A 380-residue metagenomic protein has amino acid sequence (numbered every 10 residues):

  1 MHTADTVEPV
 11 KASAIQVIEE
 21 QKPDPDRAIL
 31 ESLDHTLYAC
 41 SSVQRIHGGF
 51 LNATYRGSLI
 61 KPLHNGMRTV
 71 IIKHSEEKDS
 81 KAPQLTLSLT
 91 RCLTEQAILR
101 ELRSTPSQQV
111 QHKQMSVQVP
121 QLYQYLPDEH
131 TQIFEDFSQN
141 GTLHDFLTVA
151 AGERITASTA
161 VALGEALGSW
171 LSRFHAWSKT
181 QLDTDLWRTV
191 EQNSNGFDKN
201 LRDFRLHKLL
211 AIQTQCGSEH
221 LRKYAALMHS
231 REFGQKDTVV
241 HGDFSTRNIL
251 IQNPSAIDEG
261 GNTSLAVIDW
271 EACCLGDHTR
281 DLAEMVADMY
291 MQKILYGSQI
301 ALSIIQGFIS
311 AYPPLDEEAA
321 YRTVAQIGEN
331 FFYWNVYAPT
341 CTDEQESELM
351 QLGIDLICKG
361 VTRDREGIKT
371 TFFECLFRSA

Functional and structural regions predicted by a protein language model:
M1-H130, Q252-L265, F377-A380: Conserved NTP-binding catalytic cores of kinases and kinase-like/nucleotidyltransferase enzymes across multiple kinase
D5, P9, S169-S230, I354 (+1 more regions): Active-site catalytic-loop/activation-segment of kinase and kinase-like phosphoryl-transfer enzymes
A82-Q84, R91, V239, Q252-Q306: Active-site Asp-x-Gly
A97, T279-D316, E329-L356: Active-site activation/catalytic loop segments of kinase-like enzymes and analogous catalytic loops in related
E101-L102, N140-W187: Conserved kinase catalytic-core helix
E129-G141: Conserved short submotifs of the Hanks-type protein kinase catalytic core that shape the nucleotide-binding pocket
V239-G242, T246: Catalytic-loop of the protein kinase fold
E366-A380: Eukaryote-biased recognition of C-terminal alpha-helical segments
